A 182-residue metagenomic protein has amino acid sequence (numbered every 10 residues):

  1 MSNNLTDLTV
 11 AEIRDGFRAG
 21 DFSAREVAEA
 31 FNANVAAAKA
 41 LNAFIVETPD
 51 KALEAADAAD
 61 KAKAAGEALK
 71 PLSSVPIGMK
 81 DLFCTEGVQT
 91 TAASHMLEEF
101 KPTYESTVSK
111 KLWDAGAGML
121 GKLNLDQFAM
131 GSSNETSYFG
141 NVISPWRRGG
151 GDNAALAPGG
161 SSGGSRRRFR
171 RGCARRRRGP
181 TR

Functional and structural regions predicted by a protein language model:
M1-E47, K51-E54: An N-terminal boundary/leader segment
I13-F17, A62, R168: Hydrophobic side-chain positions on well-ordered alpha-helices, corresponding to helix-helix packing/interface faces
F31, A52, K80, L112 (+1 more regions): Conserved hydrophobic/aromatic pocket- or pore-lining residues that grip, position, or stack substrates in active sites
A38-K39, P71-V108, S132: Enzymes and membrane/adaptor proteins characterized by extended Gly/Ser/Thr/Asp/Glu-rich, aromatic-dotted
D50-D57, G116-A117, D126: Long amphipathic alpha-helix in the N-terminal Rossmann-like dinucleotide-binding domain of NAD(P)-dependent
A59-P76: Immediate post-signal peptide segment of exported/extracytoplasmic ligand-binding proteins
Y104-R182: Short glycine/serine-rich loop segments
